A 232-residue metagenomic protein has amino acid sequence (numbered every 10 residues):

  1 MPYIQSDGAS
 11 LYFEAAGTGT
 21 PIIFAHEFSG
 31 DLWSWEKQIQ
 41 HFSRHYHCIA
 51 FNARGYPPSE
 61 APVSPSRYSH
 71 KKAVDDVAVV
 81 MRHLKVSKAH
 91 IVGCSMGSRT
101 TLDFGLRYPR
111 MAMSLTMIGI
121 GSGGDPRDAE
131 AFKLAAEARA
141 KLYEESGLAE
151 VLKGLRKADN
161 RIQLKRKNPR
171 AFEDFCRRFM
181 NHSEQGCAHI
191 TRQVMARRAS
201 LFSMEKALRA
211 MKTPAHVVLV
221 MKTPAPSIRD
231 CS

Functional and structural regions predicted by a protein language model:
M1-I22, R44-Y46: Alpha/beta-hydrolase fold catalytic core
G19, E27-G30, S95: Active-site glycine-rich loops that stabilize anionic/oxyanionic intermediates across multiple enzyme folds
E27-K37, C48: Serine-hydrolase catalytic-loop signature spanning alpha/beta hydrolases and amidase-signature enzymes
K37-Q40, I49-M96: Active-site loop/oxyanion-hole signature of alpha/beta-hydrolase fold enzymes
L106-E145, E150: Flexible "cap/lid" loop of the alpha/beta hydrolase fold
R127-A131, E145-A207: Conserved alpha/beta-hydrolase catalytic His-Asp/Glu region
M211, V217-L219: Short beta-strand/loop motif that positions the catalytic acidic residue of the alpha/beta-hydrolase fold
P224-D230: Conserved alpha/beta-hydrolase "acid-adjacent" motif
